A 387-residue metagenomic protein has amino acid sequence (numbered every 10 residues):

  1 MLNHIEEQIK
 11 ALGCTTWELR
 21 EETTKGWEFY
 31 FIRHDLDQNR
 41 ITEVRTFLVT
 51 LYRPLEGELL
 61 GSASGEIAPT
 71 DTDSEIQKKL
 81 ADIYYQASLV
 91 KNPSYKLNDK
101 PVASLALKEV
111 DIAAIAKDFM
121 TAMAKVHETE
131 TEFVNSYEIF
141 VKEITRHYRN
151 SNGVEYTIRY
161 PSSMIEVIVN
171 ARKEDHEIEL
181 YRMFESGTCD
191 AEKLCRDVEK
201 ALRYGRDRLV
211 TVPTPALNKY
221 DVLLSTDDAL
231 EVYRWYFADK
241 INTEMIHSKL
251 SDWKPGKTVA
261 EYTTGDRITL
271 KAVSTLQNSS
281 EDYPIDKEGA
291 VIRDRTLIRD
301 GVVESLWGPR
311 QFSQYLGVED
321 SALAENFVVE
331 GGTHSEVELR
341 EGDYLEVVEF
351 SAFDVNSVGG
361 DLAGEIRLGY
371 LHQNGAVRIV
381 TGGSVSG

Functional and structural regions predicted by a protein language model:
M1-Y283, R299-D300: Active-site bordering "gate/hinge" segments that shape substrate access to catalytic or cofactor-binding pockets
K257-G387: Dual-mode signal for accessory low-complexity, basic/Gly-rich regions
